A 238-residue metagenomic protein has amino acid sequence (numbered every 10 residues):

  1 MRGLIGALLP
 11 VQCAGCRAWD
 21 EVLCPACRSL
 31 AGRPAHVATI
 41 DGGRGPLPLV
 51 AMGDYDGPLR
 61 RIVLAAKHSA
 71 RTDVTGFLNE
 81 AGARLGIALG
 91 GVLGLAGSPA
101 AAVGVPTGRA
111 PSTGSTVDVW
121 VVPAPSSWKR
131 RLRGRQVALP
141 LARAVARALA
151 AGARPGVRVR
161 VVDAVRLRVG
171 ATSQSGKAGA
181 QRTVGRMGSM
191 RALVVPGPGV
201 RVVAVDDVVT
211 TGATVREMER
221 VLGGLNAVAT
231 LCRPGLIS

Functional and structural regions predicted by a protein language model:
M1-S238: Glycine-rich phosphate/pyrophosphate-handling loop used in enzymes and phosphotransfer proteins
